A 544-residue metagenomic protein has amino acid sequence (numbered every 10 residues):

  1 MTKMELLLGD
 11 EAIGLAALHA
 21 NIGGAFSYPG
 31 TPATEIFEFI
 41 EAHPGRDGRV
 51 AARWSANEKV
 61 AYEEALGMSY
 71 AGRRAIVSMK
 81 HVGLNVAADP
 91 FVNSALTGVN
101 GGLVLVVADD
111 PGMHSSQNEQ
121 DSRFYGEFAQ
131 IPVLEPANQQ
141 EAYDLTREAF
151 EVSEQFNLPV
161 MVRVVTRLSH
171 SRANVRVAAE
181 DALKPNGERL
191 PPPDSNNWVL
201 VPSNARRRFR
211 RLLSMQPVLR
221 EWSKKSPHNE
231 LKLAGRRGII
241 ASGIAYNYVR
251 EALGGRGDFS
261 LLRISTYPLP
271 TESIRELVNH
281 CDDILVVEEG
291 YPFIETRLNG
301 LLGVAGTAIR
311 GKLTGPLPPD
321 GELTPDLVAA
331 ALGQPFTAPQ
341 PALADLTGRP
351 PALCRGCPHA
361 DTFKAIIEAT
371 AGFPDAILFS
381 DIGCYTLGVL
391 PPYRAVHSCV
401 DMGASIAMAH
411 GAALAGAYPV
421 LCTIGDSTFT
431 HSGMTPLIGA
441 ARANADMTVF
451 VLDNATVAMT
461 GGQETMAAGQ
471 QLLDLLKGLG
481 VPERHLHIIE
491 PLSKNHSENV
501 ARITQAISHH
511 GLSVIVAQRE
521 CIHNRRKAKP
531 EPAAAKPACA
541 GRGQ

Functional and structural regions predicted by a protein language model:
M1-Q139, V165-R167, K232-L233, D258 (+1 more regions): Thiamine diphosphate
T2-G14, A20, P136-L353, P358-H359 (+1 more regions): Flexible, low-complexity linker and terminal segments
P32-E35, V60-Y62, L84-V86, P111-H114 (+12 more regions): Flexible loop/turn segments at secondary-structure boundaries
F39-R46, R250-L261, D474-P482: Short helix-loop-beta junction
D47-S55, T97-A108, E188-P192, R442-A455 (+1 more regions): A glycine-rich helix N-cap at a beta->alpha junction
S78-M79, V104-A108, M161-V165, I240-A241 (+5 more regions): Short beta-strand segments
D110-V165, L200, P341, P351-A352 (+2 more regions): Conserved thiamine diphosphate
S115, V389-V514, E520-P530: Thiamine diphosphate
